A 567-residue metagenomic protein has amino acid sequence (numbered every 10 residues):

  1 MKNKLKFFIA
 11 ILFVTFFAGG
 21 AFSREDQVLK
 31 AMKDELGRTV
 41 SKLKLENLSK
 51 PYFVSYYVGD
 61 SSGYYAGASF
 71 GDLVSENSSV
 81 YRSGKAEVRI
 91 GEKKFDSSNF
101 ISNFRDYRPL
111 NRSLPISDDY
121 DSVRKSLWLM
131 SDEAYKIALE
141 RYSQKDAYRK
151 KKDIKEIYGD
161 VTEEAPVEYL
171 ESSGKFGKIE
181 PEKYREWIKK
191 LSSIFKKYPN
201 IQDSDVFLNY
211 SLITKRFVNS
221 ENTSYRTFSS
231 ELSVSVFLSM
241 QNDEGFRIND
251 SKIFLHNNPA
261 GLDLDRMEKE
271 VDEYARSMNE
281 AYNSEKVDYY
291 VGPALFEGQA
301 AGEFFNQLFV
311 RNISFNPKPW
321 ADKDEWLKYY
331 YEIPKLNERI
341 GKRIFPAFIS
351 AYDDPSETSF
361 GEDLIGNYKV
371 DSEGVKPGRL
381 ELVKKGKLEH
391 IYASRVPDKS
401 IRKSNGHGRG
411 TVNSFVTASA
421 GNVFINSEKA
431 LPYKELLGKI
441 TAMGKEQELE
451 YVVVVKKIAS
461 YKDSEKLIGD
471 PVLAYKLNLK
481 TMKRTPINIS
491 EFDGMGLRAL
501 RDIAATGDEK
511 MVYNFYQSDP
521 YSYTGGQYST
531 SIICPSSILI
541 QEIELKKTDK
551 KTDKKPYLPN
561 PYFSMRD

Functional and structural regions predicted by a protein language model:
M1-I9: Bacterial N-terminal signal peptides that target proteins for export
K2, E46, D243-F246, S284-E285 (+5 more regions): Secondary-structure transition/capping motifs at alpha-helix termini and the adjoining loop/turn into the next element
F8-A10, L364, K376, P471: Generic hydrophobic-segment detector
I9-A18: Bacterial N-terminal signal peptides
F17-G20, E448: Short, flexible coil/linker elements and helix-boundary hinge sites characteristic of intrinsically disordered
F22-V370, K384-K387, D493-R498, A505-G507 (+2 more regions): Active-site bordering "gate/hinge" segments that shape substrate access to catalytic or cofactor-binding pockets
E373-D567: Long, low-charge, small-residue-enriched segments that form tightly packed helices used for assembly/packing
